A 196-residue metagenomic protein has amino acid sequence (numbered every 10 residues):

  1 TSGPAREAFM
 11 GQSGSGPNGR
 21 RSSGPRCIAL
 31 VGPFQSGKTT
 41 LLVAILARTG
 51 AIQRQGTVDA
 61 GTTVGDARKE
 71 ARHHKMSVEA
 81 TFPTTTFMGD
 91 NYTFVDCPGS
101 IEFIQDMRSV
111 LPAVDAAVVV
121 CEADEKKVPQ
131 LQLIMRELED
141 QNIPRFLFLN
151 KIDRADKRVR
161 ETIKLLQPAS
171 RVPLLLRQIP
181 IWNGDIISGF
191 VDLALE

Functional and structural regions predicted by a protein language model:
T1-F9: N-terminal mitochondrial targeting presequence
F9-C121, K127, L176: P-loop NTPase switch module centered on the Walker A-proximal segment
K38, R54, V128-P129, D153-R160 (+1 more regions): Switch/connector loops and helix/strand junctions flanking conserved nucleotide-binding motifs in nucleotide-processing
T81, C97, F148-N150, L195: A secondary-structure boundary/capping signal
L111, A116-R177: Conserved C-terminal guanine-recognition region of P-loop GTPase G domains, centered on the G4
P173-E196: Alpha-helical transmembrane helix bundles of large polytopic membrane transport and channel proteins
